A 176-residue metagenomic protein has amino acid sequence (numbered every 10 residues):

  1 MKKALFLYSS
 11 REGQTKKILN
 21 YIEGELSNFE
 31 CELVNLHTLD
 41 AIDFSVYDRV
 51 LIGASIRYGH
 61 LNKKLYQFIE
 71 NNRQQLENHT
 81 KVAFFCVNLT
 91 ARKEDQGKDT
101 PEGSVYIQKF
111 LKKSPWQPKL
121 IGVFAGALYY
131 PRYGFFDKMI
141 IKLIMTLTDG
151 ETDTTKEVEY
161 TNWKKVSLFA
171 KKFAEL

Functional and structural regions predicted by a protein language model:
M1-K3, E175-L176: Short, Lys/Arg-enriched, disordered terminal segments
K2-L26: N-terminal beta1-alpha1 ligand-phosphate binding loop
S10, H37, N88: Short beta-to-alpha linker loops that shape the active-site pocket of alpha/beta-hydrolase fold enzymes
S10, I56-R57: Structured loop/turn residues at secondary-structure junctions
E25, F29-E32, R49, R57-L176: FMN-binding flavodoxin-like domain, especially the glycine-rich phosphate-binding loop
F29-A41: A short, well-structured beta->alpha microelement
S45-V46: Alpha-helix C-terminal capping/helix-to-coil transition sites in glycosyltransferase folds
